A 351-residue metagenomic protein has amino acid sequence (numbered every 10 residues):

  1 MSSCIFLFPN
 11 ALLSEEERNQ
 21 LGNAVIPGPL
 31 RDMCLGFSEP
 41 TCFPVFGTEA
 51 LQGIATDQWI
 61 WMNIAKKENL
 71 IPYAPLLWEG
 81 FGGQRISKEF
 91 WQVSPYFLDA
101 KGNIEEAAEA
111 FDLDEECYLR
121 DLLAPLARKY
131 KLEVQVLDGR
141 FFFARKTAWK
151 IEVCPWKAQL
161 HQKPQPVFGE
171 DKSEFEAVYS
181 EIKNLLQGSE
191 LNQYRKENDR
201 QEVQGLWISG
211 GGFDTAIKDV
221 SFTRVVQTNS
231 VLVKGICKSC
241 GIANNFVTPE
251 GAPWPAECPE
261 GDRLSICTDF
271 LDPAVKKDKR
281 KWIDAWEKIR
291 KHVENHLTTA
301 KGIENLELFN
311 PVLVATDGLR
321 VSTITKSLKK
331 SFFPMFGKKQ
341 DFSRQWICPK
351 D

Functional and structural regions predicted by a protein language model:
M1-D351: …; additionally, a secondary subgroup of soluble metalloenzymes is captured
